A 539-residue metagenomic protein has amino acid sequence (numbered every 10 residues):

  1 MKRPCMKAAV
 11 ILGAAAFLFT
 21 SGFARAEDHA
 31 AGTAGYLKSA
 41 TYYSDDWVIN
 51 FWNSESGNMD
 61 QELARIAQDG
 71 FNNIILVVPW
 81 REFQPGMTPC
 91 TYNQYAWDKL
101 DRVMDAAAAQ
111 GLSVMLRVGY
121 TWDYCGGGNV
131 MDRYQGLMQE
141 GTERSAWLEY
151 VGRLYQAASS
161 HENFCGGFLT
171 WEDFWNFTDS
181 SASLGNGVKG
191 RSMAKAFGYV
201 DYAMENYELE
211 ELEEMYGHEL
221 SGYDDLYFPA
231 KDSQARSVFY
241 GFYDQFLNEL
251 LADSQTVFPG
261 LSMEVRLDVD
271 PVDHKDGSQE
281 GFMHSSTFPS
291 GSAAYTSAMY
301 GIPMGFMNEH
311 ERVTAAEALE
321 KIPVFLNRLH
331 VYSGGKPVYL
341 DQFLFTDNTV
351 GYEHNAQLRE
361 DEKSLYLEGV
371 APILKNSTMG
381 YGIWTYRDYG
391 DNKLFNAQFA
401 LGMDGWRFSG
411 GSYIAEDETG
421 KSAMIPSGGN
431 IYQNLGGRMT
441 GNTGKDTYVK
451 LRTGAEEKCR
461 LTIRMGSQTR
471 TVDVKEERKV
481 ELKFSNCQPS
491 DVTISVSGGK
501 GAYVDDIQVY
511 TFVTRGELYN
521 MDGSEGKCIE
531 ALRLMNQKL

Functional and structural regions predicted by a protein language model:
A26-N73: N-terminal carbohydrate-binding accessory modules
M59-D132, R144-L148, D244-G260: Aromatic-lined substrate-binding rim segments of carbohydrate-active enzymes
L100, L116-E162, W175-R236: Active-site-adjacent "subsite" loops/lids of carbohydrate-active enzymes
W171-E172, Y381, Y389-G410: Extracellular carbohydrate-recognition regions
Y227, S233-E353, A371, M379: Glycoside hydrolase catalytic-domain groove-lining segments
T314, A318, I322-D391, V513-L539: Substrate-binding cleft of secreted/luminal carbohydrate-active enzymes
Q398-G428: Extracellular glycan-recognition surfaces and repeat-rich motifs
G466-P489, G499: Extracellular carbohydrate recognition and processing domains and analogous Trp-centered ligand-binding platforms
